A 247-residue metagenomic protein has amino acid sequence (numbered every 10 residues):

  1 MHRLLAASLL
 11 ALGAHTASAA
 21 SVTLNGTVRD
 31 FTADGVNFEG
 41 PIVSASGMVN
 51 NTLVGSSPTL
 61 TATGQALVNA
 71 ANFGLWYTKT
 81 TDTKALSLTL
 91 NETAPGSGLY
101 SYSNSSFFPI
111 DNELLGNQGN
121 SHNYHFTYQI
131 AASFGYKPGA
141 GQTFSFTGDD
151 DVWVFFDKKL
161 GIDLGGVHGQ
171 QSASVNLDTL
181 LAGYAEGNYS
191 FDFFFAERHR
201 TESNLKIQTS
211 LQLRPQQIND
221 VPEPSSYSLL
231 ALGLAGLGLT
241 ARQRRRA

Functional and structural regions predicted by a protein language model:
M1-A7, Y227: Sec-dependent signal peptide recognition, specifically the positively charged N-region followed immediately by
A7-G13: Bacterial N-terminal signal peptides
H15-A19: Sec/Tat signal peptide C-region and signal peptidase I cleavage site
A20-D220: Acidic/polar, compositionally biased interaction segments
P222-R242: A short, hydrophobic C-terminal helix/tail in secreted or cell-surface proteins
R244-A247: Short, charged juxtamembrane terminal tails flanking transmembrane helices
